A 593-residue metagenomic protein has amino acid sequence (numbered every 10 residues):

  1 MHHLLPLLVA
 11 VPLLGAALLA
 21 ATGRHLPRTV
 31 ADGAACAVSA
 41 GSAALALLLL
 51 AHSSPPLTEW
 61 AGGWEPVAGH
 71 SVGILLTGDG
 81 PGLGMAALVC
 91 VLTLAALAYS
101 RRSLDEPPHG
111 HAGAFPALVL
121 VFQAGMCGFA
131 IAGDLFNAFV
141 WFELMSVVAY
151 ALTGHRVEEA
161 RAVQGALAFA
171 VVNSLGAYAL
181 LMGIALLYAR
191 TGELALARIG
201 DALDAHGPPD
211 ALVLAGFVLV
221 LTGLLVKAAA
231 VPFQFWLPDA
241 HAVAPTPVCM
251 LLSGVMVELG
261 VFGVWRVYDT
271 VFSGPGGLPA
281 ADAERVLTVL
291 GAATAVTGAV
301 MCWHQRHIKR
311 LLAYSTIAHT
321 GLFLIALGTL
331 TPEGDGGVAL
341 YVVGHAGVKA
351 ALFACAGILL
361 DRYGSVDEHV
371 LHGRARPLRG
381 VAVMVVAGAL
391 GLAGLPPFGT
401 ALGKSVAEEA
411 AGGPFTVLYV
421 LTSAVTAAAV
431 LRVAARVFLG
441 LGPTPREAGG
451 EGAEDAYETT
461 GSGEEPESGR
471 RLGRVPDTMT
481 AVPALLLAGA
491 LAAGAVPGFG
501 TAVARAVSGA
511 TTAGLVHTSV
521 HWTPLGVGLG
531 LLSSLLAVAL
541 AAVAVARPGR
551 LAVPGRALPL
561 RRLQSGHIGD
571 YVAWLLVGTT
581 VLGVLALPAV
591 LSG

Functional and structural regions predicted by a protein language model:
M1-L7, A17-A117, E193, A197-D201 (+3 more regions): Transmembrane helix-loop-helix hairpins at membrane boundaries of multipass inner-membrane proteins
L5-P12, A31-L45, G82-V89, F115-F122 (+7 more regions): Hydrophobic alpha-helical transmembrane segments of polytopic
L13-L18, S39-L50, C90-A95, A295-V296 (+3 more regions): Hydrophobic core of alpha-helical transmembrane segments in multi-pass integral membrane proteins
L75-C90, P209-L224, L418-S423, H517-L540 (+1 more regions): Hydrophobic alpha-helical transmembrane segments
A95-D105, G113, V119-A138, V148-E454 (+1 more regions): Hydrophobic transmembrane alpha-helices and their helix-loop junctions in integral membrane proteins
E143: Short phosphate-coordinating micro-motif centered on Lys-Gly-acidic
A244-P245, R376-V381, V433-L531, A546-V581: Cytoplasmic/organellar membrane-interface segments at the starts of transmembrane helices in multi-pass inner-membrane
V584-G593: Juxtamembrane boundary at the C-terminal end of a transmembrane helix
